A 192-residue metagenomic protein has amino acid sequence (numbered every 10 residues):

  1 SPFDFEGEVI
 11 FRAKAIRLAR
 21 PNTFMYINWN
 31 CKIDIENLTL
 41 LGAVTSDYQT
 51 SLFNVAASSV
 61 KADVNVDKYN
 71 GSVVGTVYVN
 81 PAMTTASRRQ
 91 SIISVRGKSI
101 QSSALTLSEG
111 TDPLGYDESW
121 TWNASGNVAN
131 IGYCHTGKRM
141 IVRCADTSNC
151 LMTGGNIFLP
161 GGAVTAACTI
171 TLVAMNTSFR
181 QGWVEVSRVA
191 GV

Functional and structural regions predicted by a protein language model:
S1-S99: Extracellular beta-rich repeat passengers
N30-K32, N80, H135, A145 (+1 more regions): Secreted/luminal cysteine- and crosslink-motif detector
D34, D63, R139-I141, T171: Beta-strand secondary-structure signal
I93-T153, M175-V192: Exposed extracellular interaction/assembly regions and N-terminal maturation sites
N156-L159: Extracellular beta-sheet repeat scaffolds used for adhesion and glycan interaction
G162-A166: Short proline/glycine- and polar residue-rich coil/turn motifs
A167-N176: Extracellular disulfide-bonded cysteine-rich modules/repeats
